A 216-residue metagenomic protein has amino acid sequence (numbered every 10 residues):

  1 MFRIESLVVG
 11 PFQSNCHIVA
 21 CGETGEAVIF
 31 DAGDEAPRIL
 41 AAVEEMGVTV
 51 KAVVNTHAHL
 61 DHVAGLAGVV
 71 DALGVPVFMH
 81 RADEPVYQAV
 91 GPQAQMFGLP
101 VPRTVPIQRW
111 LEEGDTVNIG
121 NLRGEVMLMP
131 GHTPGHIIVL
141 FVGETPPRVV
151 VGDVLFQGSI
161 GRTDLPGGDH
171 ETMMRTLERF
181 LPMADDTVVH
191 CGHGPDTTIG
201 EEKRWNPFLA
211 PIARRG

Functional and structural regions predicted by a protein language model:
M1-M46, I138-G152: Conserved beta-strand hairpin/beta-sheet module of binuclear metal-dependent hydrolase folds, prominently
L7, L111, M129: Hydrophobic residues at beta-strand termini and immediately following loops that shape nucleotide-binding pockets
Q13, D34-L122, P147, R204-I212: Active-site HxH/HxHxD metal-binding segment of metal-dependent hydrolases
V19, T56, M129: Conserved S/T- and glycine-rich ATP-binding loop of Class I adenylate-forming
E23, D34, L60, D83 (+3 more regions): Short, glycine/acidic-enriched loop or turn micro-motifs at the edges of active sites
V28-F30, A52-V54, V126: Short catalytic-loop micro-motif centered on adjacent basic/acidic residues
F30, V77-M79, V151, C191: Hydrophobic residues in well-ordered beta-strands that form the structural core
V48, P92-Q93, T116-G216: Metallo-beta-lactamase
